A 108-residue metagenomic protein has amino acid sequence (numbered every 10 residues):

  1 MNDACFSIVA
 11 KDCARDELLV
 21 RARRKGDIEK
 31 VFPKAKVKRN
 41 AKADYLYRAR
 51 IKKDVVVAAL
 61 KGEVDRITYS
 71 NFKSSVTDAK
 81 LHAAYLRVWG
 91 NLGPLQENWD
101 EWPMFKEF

Functional and structural regions predicted by a protein language model:
M1-F108: Structured alpha/beta or helical-core interaction and ligand-binding surfaces enriched in interleaved
